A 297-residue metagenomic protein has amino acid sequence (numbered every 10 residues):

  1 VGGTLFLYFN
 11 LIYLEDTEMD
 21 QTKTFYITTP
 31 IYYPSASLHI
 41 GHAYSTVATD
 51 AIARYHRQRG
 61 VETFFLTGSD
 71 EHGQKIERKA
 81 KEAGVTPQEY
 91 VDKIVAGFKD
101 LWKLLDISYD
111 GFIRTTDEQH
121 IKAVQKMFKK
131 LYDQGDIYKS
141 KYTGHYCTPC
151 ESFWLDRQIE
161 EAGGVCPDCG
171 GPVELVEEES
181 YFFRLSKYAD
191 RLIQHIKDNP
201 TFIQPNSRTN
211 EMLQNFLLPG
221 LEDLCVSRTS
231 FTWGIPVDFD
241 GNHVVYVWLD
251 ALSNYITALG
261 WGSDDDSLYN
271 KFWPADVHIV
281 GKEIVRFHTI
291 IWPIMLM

Functional and structural regions predicted by a protein language model:
G2-G3: Residue-identity detector for glycine
F6-E18: Short, Lys/Arg-enriched N-terminal segments with co-localized hydrophobic residues within the first ~10-30 amino acids
D20-T67, Q119-A123, C169, L175-M297: Structured secondary-structure scaffolds
K79-D92: A charged helix-plus-loop insertion that forms the helical arch/lid used to bind and gate nucleic-acid substrates
Y90-K93, S108-K122: Aromatic/His-enriched, Gly/Pro-containing loop or helix-boundary segments that lie immediately adjacent to catalytic
F98-S108: A glycine-rich helix N-cap at a beta->alpha junction
Q119-G135: Feature captures the FAD/FMN-dependent oxidoreductase FAD-binding
D136-A189: Cys/His-rich short segments
